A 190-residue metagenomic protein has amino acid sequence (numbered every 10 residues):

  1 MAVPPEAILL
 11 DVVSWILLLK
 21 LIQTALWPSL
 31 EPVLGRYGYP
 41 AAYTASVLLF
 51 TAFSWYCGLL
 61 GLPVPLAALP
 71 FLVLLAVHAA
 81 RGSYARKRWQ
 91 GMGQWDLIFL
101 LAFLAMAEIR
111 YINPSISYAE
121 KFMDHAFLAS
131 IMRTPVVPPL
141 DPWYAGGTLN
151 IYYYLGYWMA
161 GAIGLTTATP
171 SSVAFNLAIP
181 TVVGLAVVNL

Functional and structural regions predicted by a protein language model:
M1-A2, F99-L100, S130: Short, flexible segments with low predicted structural confidence
M1-M92, N189: Membrane-embedded, hydrophobic transmembrane alpha-helices
V13, M92-W95, A105-L190: Active-site lumenal/periplasmic loops and adjacent helix-entry segments of GT-C-fold, multi-pass membrane
A25, A52, L100, M123-F127 (+1 more regions): Alpha-helical structural motif
A42-S46, F103, G156: Ser/Thr/Asn(+Pro)-rich, low-complexity disordered segments
L49-L59, A102-E108, G161-G164: Hydrophobic alpha-helical transmembrane segments and adjacent interfacial helices in integral membrane proteins
